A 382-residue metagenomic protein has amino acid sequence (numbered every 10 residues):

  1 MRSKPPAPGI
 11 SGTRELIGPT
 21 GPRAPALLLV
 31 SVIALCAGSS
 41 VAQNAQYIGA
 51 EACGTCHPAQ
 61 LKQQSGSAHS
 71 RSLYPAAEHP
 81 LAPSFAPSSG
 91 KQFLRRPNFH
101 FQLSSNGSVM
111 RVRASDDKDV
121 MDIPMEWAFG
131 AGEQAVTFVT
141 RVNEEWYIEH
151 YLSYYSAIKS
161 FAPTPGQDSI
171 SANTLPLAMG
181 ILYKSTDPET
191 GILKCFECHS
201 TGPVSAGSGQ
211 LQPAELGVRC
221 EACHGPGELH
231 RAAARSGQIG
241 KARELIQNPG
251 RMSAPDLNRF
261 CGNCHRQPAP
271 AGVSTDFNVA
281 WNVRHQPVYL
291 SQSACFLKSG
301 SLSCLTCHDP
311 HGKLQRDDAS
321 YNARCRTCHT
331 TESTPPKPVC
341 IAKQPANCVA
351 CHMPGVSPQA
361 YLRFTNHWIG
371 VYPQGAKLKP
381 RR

Functional and structural regions predicted by a protein language model:
P6, G18, P22-L27: Short, low-complexity intrinsically disordered segments enriched in A/P/G/S/L with frequent Arg, especially at protein
A26-C36: Bacterial N-terminal signal peptides
S40-N44: Boundary at the C-terminal end of the N-terminal hydrophobic targeting segment
A45-T55: Local sequence-structure signature of Cys/Sec-based thiol-disulfide redox active-site neighborhoods
E51, A59-A131, T137-V142, P163-D168 (+2 more regions): Primarily the internal scaffold of c-type cytochrome electron-transfer domains, especially repeated/multiheme c-type
N143, Y147-E149, Y155-I192, T201: Extended acidic/polar, glycine-enriched regions that form or flank non-catalytic beta-rich accessory modules
